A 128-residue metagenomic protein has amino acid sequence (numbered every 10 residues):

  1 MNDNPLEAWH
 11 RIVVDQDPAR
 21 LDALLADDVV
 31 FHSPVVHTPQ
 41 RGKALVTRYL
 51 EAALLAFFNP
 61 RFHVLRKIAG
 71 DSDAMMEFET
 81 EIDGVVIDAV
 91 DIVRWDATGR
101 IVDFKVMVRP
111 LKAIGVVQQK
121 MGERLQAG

Functional and structural regions predicted by a protein language model:
M1, V13, T38-G42: Alpha-helix N-cap/loop-to-helix boundary motif
M1-P5, A89-D91: A generic structural signal for ordered secondary structure
D3, D28-V30, D83-G84: Short hydrophobic/aromatic segments of transmembrane alpha-helices and their interfaces
D3-L24: Short acidic-aromatic low-complexity motifs
R11-I12, H37, L65, I92: Short N-terminal micro-motifs specific to bacterial/archaeal maturation and metal-cluster initiation sites
P18-D71: A solvent-exposed, acidic/Ser-Thr-rich amphipathic alpha-helical stretch
L54-G128: A beta-strand edge to alpha-helix "cap/lid" segment located at domain peripheries
